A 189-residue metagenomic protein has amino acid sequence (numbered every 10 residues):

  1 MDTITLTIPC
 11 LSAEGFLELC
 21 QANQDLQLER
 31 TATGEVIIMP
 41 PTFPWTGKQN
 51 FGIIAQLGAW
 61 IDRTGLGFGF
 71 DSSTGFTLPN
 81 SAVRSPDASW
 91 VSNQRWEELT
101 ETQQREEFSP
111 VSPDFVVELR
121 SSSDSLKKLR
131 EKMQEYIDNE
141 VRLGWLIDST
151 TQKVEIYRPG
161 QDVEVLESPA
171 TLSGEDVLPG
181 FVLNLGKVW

Functional and structural regions predicted by a protein language model:
M1-W189: Gly/Pro/Ser/Thr-rich low-complexity, intrinsically disordered segments predominantly at protein N-termini
